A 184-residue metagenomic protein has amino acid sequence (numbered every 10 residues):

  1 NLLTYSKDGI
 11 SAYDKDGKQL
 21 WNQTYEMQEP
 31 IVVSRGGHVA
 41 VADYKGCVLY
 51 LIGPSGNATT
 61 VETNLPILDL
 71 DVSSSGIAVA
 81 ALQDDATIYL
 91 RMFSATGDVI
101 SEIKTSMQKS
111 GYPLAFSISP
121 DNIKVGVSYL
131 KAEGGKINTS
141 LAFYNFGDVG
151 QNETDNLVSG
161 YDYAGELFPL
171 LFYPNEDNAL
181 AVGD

Functional and structural regions predicted by a protein language model:
N1, E26-G37, L65-G76, K109-I118 (+1 more regions): Repeated scaffold domains used in trafficking and secretory/extracellular systems, primarily beta-propellers
N1-K45, L51: N-terminal "mature head" segments of proteins
L2, V39, I77-V79, N122-V125 (+1 more regions): Hydrophobic beta-strand positions that form the internal "hydrophobic ladder" of WD40/Gbeta-like beta-propeller blades
Y5, A42, A80-Q83, V127-S128 (+1 more regions): Residue-level marker for isolated small/hydroxyl-bearing positions within beta-strands of beta-sheet-rich domains
G9-S11, C47-L51, A86-M92, E133-N145 (+1 more regions): Structural motif
D16-T24, S55-E62, V99-S106, N152-Y161: A short beta-strand motif characteristic of beta-propeller blades
N57-A58, E62-I77, T87-I88, S94-A115: Asp-box/WD-like beta-propeller blade repeats and closely related beta-sheet repeat scaffolds
A132-D184: Extracytoplasmic/luminal low-complexity segments enriched in Pro/Gly and acidic/polar residues that act as flexible
